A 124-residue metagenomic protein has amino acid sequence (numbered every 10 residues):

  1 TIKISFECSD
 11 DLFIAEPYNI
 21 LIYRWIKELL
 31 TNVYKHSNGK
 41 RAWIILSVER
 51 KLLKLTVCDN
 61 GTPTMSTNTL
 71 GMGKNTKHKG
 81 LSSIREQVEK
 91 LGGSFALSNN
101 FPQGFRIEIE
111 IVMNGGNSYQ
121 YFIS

Functional and structural regions predicted by a protein language model:
I2-S9, I45, F95-S98: Conserved transmitter core of two-component histidine kinases
F6-K27: Conserved short strand/loop->alpha-helix "switch" segment adjacent to the catalytic nucleotide/phosphoryl-transfer site
V33-S37: Short helix-loop "hinge" at the ATP-lid/N-box region of the Bergerat-fold HATPase_c
R41-K51, C58: Short beta-strand/loop element within the Bergerat-fold HATPase_c
L52-T56, P63, E108: Short, highly conserved beta-strand within the GHKL-type HATPase_c fold
T69-P102: ATP phosphate-binding glycine-rich loop and adjacent ATP-lid/helix-beta elements within ATP-binding kinase/ATPase
Q103-I107: Glycine-rich GHKL/ HATPase_c ATP-binding element in histidine kinases
N114-S124: C-terminal end segment of the histidine kinase catalytic
